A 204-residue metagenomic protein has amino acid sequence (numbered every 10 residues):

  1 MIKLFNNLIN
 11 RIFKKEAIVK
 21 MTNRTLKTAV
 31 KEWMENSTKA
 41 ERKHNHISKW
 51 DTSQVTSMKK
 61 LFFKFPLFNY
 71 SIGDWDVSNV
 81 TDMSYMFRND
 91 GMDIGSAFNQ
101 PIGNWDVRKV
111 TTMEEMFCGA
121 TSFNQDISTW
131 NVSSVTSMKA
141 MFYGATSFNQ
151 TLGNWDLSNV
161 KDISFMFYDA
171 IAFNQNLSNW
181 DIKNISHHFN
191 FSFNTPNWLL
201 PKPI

Functional and structural regions predicted by a protein language model:
I2-I204: Negatively charged
